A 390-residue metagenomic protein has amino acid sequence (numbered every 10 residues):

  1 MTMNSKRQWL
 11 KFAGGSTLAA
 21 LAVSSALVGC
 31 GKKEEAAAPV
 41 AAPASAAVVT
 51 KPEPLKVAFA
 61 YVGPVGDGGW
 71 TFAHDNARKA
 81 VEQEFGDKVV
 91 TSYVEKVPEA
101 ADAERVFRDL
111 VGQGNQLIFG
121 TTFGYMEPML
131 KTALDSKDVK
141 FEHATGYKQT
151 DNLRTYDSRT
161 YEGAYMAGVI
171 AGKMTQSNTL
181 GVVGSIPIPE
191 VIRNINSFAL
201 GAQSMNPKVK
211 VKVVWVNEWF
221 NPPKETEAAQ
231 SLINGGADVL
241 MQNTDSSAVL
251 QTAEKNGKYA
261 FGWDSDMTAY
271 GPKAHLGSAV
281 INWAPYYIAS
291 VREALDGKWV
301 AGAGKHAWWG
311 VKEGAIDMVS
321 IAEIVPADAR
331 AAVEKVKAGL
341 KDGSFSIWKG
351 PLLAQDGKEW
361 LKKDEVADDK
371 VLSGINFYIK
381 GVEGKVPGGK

Functional and structural regions predicted by a protein language model:
N4-K6: Residues that mark the N-terminal boundary/hinge immediately upstream of a DNA-recognition element
W9-L10: N-terminal export leaders
A13-L18: Sec-dependent signal peptide hydrophobic core
A20-S24: Alpha-helical transmembrane segments
A26-G29: C-terminal motif of bacterial Sec signal peptides marking the signal peptidase cleavage site
K32-K390: A residue-level marker of the well-folded mature domains of exported/periplasmic proteins
